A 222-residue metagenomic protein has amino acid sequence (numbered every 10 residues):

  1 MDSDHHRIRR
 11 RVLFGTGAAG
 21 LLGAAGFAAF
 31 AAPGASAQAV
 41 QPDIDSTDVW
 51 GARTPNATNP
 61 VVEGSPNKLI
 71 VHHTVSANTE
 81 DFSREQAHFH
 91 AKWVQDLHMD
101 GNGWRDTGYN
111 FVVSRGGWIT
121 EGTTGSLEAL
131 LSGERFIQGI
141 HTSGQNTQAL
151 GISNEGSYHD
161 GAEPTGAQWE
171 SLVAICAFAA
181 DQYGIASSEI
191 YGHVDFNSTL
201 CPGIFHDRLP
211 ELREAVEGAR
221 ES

Functional and structural regions predicted by a protein language model:
D2-R9, A18, G26-A29, P33-T74 (+2 more regions): Basic/polar, cationic surfaces and motifs that engage anionic cell-wall and phosphate/carboxylate ligands
G15: Phosphate-coordinating loops and pocket residues in cytosolic domains that bind phosphorylated ligands
G64-G103: Active-site acidic/histidine clusters and adjacent loop/turn architecture that either coordinate catalytic ions
G103-W104, I185: Helix N-cap/coil-helix junction residues
R105-T107, R115: Phosphate/pyrophosphate- and phosphate-bearing ligand-binding catalytic cores of soluble enzymes
